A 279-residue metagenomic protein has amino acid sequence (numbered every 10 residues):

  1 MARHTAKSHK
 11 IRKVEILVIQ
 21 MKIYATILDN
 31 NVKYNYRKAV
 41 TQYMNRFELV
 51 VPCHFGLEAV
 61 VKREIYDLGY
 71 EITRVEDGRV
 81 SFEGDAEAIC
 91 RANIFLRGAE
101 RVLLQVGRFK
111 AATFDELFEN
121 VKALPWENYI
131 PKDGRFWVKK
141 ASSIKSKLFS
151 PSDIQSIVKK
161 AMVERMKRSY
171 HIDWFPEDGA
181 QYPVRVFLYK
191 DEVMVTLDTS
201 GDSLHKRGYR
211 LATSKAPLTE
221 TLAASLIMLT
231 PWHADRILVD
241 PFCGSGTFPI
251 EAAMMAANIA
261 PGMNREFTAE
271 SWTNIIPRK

Functional and structural regions predicted by a protein language model:
A2, Y43-Y182: Non-catalytic nucleic-acid substrate-recognition regions in nucleic-acid-modifying enzymes
K22-V40: Short, positively charged and aromatic/hydrophobic N-terminal segments
V50-L57, V61, E83-F95, L188-H233 (+1 more regions): S-adenosyl-L-methionine
L218-K279: Conserved S-adenosyl-L-methionine
